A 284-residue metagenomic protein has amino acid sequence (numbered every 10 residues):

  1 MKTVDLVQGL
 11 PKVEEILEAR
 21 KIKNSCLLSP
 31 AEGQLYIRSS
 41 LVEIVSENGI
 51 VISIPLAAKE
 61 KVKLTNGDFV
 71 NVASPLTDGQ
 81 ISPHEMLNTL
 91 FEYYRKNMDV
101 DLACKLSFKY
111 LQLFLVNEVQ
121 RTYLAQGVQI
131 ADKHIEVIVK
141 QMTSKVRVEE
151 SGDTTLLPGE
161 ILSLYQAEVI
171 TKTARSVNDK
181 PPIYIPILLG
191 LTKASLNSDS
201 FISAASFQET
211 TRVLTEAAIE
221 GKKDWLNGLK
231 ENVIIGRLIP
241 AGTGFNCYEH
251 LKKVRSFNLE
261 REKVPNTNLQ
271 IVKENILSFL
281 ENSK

Functional and structural regions predicted by a protein language model:
M1-K284: Intrinsically disordered, low-complexity regulatory segments
